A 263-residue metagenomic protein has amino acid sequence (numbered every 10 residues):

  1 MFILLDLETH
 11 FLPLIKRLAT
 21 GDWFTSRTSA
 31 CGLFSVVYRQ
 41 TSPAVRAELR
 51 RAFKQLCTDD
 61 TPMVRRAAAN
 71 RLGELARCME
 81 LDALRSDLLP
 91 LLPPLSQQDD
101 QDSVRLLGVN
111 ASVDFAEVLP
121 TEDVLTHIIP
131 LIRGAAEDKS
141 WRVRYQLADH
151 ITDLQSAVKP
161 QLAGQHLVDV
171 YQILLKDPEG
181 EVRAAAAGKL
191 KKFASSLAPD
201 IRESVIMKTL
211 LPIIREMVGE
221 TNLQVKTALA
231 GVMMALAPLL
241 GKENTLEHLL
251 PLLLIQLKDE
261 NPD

Functional and structural regions predicted by a protein language model:
M1-F2, A19, L33-Q40, L56-C57 (+10 more regions): Hydrophobic residues within the alpha-helices of tandem HEAT/HEAT-like
L5-A19, P43-C57, D82-S96, E122-A136 (+3 more regions): HEAT/HEAT-like alpha-solenoid repeats
T9, T28, A47, R66-A67 (+8 more regions): Alpha-solenoid HEAT/ARM repeat scaffold
F24-T25, P62-M63, D82, D100-S103 (+5 more regions): Alpha-helix N-cap/helix-start positions at coil->helix boundaries
